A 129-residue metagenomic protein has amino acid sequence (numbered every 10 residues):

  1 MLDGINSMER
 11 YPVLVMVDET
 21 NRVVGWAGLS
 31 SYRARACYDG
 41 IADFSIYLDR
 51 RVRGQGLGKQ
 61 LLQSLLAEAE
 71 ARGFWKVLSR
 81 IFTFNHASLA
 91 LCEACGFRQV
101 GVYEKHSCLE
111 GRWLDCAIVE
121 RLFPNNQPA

Functional and structural regions predicted by a protein language model:
M1-R51, L62, L122-P124: Acetyl-CoA-dependent GNAT
G4-I5, R10, L14, L61 (+5 more regions): Anionic, Ser/Thr-rich low-complexity intrinsically disordered regions
Y11, L114-I118: Short hydrophobic/aromatic beta-strand or adjacent loop that forms the aromatic wall/cage of a ligand/substrate-binding
S31, L78-I81, R98-D115, N125: Conserved catalytic-core motifs of GNAT/GCN5-like acyltransferases
F44, V77-S79, V119: A structural signal for short, well-ordered beta-strand segments
Y47-L48, G54-A71, K76, H86-A94: Conserved acetyl-CoA-binding loop-helix of GNAT-fold acetyltransferases
C92, F97, V119: Conserved active-site tyrosine of GNAT-family acetyltransferases
P128-A129: Flexible, glycine-/basic-rich loop-and-beta segments that form/coincide with the SAM-dependent methyltransferase
